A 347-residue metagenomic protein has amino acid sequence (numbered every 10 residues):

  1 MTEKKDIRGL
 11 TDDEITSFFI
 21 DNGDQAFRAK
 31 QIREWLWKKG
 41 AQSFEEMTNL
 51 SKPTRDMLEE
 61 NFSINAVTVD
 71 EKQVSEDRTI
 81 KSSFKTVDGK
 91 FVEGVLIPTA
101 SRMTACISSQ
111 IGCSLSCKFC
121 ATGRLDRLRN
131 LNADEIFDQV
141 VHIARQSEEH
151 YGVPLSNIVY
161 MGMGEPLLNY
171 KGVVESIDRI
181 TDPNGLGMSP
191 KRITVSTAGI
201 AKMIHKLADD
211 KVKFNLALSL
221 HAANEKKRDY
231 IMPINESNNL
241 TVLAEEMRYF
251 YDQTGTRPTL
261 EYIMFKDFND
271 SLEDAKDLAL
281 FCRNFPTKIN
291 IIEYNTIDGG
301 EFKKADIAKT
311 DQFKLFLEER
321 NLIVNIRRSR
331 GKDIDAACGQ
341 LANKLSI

Functional and structural regions predicted by a protein language model:
M1-V92, R248-R257, M264-I347: Auxiliary Fe-S-binding modules of radical SAM enzymes
V74, V87, I97-T99, G185: Short polar/acidic secondary-structure junctions
S75, S108-S109, S196, S219: Short linear Ser/Thr-Pro motifs
I80, V92, M103-I107, L115 (+1 more regions): Generic beta-strand structural signal
L96-I97, G172: Residue-level structural signal for beta-strand termini and adjacent loop
P98-H142: Canonical Radical SAM [4Fe-4S] cluster-binding loop centered on the CxxxCxxC motif and its immediate flanking residues
A144-R320, V324-N325: Conserved AdoMet/S-adenosylmethionine-binding subsite of the radical SAM
